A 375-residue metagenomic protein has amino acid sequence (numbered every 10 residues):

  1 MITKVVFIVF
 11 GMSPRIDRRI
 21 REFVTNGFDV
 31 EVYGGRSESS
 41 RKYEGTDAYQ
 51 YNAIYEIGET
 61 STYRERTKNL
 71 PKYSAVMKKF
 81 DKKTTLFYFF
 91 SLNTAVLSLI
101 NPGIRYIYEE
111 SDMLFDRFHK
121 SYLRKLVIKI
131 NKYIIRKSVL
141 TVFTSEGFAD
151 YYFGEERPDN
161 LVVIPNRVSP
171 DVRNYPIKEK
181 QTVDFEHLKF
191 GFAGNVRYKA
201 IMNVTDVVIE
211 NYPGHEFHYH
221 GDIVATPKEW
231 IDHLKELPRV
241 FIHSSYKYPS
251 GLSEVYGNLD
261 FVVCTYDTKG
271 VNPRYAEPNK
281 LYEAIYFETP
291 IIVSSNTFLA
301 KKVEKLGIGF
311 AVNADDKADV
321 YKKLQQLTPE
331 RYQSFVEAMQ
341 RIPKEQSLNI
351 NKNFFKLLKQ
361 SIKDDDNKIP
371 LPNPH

Functional and structural regions predicted by a protein language model:
V6, V142, Q181-A200, V204-I209 (+1 more regions): Conserved donor-binding/catalytic core segment of Leloir-type glycosyltransferases
S13-D17, S39-R41, N69-Y73, L86-E110 (+2 more regions): An aromatic- and histidine-rich active-site surface loop
P14, K199-A200, Y246-V255, D260-Y282 (+1 more regions): Nucleotide-sugar-dependent
R66-K72, L114-I134, P170-P176, Y198: Nucleotide-sugar donor phosphate/pyrophosphate-binding loop at the beta->alpha transition of glycosyltransferases
S74-K78, V96, Y108, Y122-T144: Membrane-proximal helix-turn-helix segments that form the acceptor-binding/catalytic region of lipid-linked
L97-S98, K132-L161, V168-R173, K301: A short, active-site helix/loop in glycosyltransferases that binds the activated sugar's phosphate group
G221, P227-N258: Nucleotide-activated donor-binding/catalytic signature segment of Leloir-type glycosyltransferases, i.e., the conserved
D315-Y321, T328-P370: A charged, aromatic-enriched C-terminal amphipathic alpha-helix characteristic of glycosyltransferases across folds
